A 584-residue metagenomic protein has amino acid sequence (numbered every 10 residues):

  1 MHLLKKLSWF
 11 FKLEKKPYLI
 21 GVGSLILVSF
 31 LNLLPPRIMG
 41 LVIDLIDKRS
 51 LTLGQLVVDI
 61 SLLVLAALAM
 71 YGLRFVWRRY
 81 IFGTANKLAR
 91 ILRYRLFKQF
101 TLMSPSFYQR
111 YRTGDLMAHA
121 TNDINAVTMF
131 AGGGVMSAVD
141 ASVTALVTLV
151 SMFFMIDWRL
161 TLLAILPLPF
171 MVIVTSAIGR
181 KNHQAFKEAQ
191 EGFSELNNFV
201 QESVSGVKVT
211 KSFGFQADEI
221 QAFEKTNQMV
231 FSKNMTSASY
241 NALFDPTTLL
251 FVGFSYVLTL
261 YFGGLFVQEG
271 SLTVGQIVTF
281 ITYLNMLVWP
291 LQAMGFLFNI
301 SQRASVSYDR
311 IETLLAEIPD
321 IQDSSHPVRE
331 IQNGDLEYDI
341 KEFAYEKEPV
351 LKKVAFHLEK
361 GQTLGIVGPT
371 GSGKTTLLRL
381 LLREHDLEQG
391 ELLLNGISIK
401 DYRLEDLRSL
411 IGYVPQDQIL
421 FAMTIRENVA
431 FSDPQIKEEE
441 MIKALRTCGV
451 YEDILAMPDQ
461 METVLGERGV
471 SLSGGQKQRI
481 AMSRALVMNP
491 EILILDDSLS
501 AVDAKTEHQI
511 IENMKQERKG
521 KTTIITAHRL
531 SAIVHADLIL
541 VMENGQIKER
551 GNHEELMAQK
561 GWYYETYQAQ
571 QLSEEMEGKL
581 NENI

Functional and structural regions predicted by a protein language model:
M1-K15, L116: A short amphipathic helical element positioned immediately N-terminal to and/or at the very start of a transmembrane
K15, P105-S106, N122-A131, V135 (+9 more regions): An intracellular "coupling" helix at the cytosolic face of ABC transporter transmembrane type-1 domains
K16-R37, D59, L63, R78-F82 (+4 more regions): Alpha-helical segments in transporter systems
Y18-L73, F154-R159, G270-V274: Transmembrane helix-loop-helix hairpins at lipid-water interfaces of multipass membrane proteins, especially the type-1
P36-G40, A69, V135-G179, F231 (+1 more regions): A hydrophobic transmembrane-helix motif
N86, Y94-A118, N122-I124, N198-A222 (+5 more regions): Short intracellular "coupling" helices and adjacent cytoplasmic loop segments at the cytosolic face of multi-pass
S212-F215, S239, M286-L314: Cytosolic ends of transmembrane helices, especially the final helix of ABC transmembrane type-1 domains
R329-I584: ABC-type nucleotide-binding domain
